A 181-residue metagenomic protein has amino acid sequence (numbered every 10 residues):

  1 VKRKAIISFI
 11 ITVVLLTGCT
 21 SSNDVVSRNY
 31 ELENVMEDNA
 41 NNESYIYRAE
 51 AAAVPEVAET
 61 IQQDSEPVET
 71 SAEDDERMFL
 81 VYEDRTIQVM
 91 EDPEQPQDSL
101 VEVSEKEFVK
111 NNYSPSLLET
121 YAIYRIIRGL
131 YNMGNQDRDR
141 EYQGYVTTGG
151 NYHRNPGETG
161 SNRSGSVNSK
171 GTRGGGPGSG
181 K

Functional and structural regions predicted by a protein language model:
V1-I7: Bacterial N-terminal signal peptides that target proteins for export
L15-G18: C-terminal motif of bacterial Sec signal peptides marking the signal peptidase cleavage site
T20-E43, R48-K181: Low-complexity, glycine/proline/serine-enriched intrinsically disordered segments
